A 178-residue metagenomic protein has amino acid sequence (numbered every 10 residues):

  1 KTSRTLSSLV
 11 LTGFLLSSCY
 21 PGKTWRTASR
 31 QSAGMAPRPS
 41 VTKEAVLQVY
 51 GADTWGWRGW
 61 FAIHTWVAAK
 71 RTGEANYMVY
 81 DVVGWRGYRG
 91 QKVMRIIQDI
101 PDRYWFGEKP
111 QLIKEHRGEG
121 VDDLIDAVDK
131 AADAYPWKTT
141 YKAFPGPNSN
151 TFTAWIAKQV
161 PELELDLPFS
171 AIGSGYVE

Functional and structural regions predicted by a protein language model:
K1, G118-G120, P168: Serine/threonine-rich low-complexity intrinsically disordered regions
K1-S7: Bacterial N-terminal signal peptides that target proteins for export
S8-L15: Bacterial N-terminal signal peptides
L16, S32-G34, L163: Residue-level detector of alpha-helical hydrophobic segments embedded in or interacting with membranes
Y20-P147, K158, E178: Non-catalytic ligand/cofactor/substrate-binding and regulatory segments of enzyme domains
Y141-S174: Active-site nucleophilic cysteine motif
